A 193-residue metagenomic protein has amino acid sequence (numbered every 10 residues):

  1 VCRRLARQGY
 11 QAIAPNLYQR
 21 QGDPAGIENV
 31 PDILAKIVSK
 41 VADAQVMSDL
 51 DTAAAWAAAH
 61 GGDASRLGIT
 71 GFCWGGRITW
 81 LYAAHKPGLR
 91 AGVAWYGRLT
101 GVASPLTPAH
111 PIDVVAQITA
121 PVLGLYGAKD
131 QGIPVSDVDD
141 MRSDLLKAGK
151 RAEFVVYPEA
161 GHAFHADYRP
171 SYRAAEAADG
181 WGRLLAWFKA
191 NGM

Functional and structural regions predicted by a protein language model:
V1-M193: N-terminal cap/leader regions of alpha/beta-hydrolase-fold enzymes, predominantly small-molecule hydrolases
